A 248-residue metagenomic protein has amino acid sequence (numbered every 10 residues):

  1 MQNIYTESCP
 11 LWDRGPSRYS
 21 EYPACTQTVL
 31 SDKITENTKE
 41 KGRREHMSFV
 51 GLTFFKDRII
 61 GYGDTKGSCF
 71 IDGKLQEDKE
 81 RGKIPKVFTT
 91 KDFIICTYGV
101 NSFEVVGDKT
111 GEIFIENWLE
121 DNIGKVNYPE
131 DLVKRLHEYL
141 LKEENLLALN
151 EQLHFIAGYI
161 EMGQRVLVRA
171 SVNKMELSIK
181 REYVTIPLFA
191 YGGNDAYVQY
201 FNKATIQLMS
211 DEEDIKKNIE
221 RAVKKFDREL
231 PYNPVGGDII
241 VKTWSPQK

Functional and structural regions predicted by a protein language model:
Y5, Y19-Y22: Aromatic (phenylalanine/tyrosine) cluster motif
T28-H46: Short, Lys/Arg-enriched N-terminal segments with co-localized hydrophobic residues within the first ~10-30 amino acids
S48-K142, L177-Q247: Conserved short S/T/G-enriched processing/targeting/catalytic segments and their helical context
I156-M162, W244: Short hydrophobic alpha-helical segments used for membrane anchoring or interfacial signaling
